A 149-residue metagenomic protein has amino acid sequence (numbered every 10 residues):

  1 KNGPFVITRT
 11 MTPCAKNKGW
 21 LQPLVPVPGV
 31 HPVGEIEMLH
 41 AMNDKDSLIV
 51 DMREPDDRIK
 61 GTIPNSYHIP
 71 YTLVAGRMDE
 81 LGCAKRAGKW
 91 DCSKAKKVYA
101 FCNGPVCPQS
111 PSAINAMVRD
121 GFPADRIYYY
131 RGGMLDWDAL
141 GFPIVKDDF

Functional and structural regions predicted by a protein language model:
K1-K60: Flexible, polar/low-complexity N-terminal or interdomain linker segments that lie immediately upstream of folded
P23-G29, V74, G88, A100-P105: Second-shell loop/turn segments in exported
S47, H68-Y71: N-terminal intrinsically disordered, low-complexity segments enriched in P/E/S/T
T62-N65, P123: Short, structured coil segments at secondary-structure junctions
Y71-G76, G132: Short, acidic/turn-prone active-site loops that include or flank metal/cofactor- and phosphate-binding residues
G76-G82: Structural motif
G82-W137: Catalytic cysteine-centered active loop of the rhodanese-like fold, especially the PTP/DSP P-loop
L140-F149: Active-site neighborhoods of enzymes that stabilize oxyanions during catalysis
